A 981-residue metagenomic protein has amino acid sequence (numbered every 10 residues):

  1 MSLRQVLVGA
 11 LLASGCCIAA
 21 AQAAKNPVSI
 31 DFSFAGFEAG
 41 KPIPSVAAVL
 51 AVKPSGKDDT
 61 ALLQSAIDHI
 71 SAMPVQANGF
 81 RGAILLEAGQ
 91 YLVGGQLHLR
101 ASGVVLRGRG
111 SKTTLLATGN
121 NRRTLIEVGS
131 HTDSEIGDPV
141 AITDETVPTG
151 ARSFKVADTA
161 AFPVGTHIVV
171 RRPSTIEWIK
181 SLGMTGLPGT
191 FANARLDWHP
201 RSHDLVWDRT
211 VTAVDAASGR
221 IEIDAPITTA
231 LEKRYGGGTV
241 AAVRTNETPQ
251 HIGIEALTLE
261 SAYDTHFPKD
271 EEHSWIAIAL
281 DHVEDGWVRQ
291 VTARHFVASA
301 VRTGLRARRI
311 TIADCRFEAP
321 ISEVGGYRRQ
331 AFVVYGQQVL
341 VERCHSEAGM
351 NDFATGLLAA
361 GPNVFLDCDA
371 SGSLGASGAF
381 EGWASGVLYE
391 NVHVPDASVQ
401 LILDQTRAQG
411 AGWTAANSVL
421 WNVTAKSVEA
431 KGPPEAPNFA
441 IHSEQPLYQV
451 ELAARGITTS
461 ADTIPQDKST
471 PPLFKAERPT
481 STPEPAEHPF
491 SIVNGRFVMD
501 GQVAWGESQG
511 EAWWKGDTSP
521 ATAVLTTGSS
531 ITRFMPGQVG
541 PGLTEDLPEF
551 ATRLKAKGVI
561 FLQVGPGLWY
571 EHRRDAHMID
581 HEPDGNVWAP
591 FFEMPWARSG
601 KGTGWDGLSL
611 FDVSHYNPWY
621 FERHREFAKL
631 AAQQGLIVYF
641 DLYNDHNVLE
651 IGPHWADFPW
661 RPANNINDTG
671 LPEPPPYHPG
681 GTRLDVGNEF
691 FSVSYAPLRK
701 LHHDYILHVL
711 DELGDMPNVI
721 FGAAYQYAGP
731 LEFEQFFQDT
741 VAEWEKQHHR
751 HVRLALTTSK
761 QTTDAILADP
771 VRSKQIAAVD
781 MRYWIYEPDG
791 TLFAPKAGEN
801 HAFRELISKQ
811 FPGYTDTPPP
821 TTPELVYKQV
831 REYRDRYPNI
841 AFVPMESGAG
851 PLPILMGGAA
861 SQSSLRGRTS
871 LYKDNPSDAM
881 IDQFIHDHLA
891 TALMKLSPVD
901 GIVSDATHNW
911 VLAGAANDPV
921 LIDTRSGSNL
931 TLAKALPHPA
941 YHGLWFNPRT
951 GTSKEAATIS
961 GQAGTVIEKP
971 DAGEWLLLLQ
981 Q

Functional and structural regions predicted by a protein language model:
R4, V8-P268, E435-E487: Extracellular "leader-to-stem" segments immediately downstream of a signal peptide or signal-anchor in secreted/lumenal
Q96-R100, S111-S130, K155, A241-E247 (+8 more regions): Glycine-rich beta-solenoid repeat tracts in large extracellular/virion proteins
G103, R109-S111, Q250-S261, E284-H295 (+6 more regions): Right-handed parallel beta-helix
A141, Q290, A359-A360, D367 (+1 more regions): Extracellular beta-rich repeat passengers
S174-D208, T212-A213, E255-E342, G349 (+1 more regions): Right-handed parallel beta-helix
E390, T406-K426, T762-D878: Catalytic-core region of carbohydrate-active enzymes that cleave or remodel glycosidic bonds
P485-H488, K809-A957, E968-Q981: Aromatic- and carboxylate-lined catalytic core of secreted/periplasmic carbohydrate-active enzymes
Q502-I766, V771-A778, H801-A802, P812: Active-site mouth of glycoside hydrolases
